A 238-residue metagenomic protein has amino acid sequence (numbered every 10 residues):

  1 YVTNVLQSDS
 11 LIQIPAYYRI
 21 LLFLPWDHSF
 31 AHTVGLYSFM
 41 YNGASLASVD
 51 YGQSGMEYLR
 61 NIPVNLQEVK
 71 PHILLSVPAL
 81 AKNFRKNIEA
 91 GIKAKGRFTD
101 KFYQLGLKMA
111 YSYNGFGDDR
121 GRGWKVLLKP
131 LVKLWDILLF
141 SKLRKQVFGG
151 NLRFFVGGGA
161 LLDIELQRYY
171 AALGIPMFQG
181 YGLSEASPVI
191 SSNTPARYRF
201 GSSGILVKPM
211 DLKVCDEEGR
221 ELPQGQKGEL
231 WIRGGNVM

Functional and structural regions predicted by a protein language model:
Y1-V2, Y37, G55, A171 (+2 more regions): Generic secondary-structure boundary signal with a strong preference for alpha-helix termini
V2-R19, F23-F140: Conserved AMP-binding/adenylation subdomain of ANL enzymes
Y111, L128-M238: Conserved AMP-binding/adenylate-forming
